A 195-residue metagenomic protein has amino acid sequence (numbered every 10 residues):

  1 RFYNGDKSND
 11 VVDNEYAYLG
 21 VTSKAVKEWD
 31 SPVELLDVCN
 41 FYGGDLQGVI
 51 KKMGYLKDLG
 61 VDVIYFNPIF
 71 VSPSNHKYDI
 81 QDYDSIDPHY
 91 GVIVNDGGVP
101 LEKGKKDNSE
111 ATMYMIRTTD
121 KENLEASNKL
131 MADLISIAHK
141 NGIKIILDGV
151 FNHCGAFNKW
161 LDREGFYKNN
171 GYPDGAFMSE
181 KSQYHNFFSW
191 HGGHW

Functional and structural regions predicted by a protein language model:
R1-G54, D58-D62, I69-W195: Substrate-binding/active-site clefts of carbohydrate-active enzymes
